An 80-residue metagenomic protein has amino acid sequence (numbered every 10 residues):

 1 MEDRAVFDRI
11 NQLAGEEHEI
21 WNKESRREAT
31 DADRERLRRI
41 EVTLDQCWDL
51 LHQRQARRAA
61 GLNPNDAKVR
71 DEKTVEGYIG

Functional and structural regions predicted by a protein language model:
M1-G80: Extended, charge-rich alpha-helical interface modules
